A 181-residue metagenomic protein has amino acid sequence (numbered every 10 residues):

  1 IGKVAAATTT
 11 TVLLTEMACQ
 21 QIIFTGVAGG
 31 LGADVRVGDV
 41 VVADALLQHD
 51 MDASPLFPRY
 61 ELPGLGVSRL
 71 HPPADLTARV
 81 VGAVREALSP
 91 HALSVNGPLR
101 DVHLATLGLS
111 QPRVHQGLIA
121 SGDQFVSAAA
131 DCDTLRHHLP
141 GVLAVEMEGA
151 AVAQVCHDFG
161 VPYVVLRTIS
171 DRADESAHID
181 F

Functional and structural regions predicted by a protein language model:
I1-A18, Q48: N-terminal short beta-loop-beta anion/metal-coordinating cradle
K3, G30-L31, Q48-D50, R172-D174: Short gly/pro/ser/thr-enriched loop/turn and capping motifs at secondary-structure boundaries
A18, R36, H115, G141 (+1 more regions): Short loop/turn motifs at secondary-structure junctions
C19-I23: Proline-aspartate-enriched helix->loop->beta-strand connector
L31-L139: Mid-sequence, gly/pro-rich, charge-dense loop/helix-turn segments that line enzyme active sites
E146-P162: Short glycine-rich, acidic/polar surface loops and turns
F159, Y163, I169-F181: Regulatory input/activation interfaces that engage signals or partners
